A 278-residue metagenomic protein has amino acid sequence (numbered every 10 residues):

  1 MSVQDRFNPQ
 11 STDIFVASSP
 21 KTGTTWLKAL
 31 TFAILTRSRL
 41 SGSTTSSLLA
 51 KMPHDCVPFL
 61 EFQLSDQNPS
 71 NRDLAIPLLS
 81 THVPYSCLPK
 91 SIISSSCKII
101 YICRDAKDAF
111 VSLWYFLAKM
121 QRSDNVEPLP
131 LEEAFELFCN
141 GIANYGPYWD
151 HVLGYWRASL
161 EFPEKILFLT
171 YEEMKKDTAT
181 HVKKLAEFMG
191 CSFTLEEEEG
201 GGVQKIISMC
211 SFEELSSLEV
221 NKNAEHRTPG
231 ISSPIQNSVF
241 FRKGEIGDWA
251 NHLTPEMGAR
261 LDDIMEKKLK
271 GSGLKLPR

Functional and structural regions predicted by a protein language model:
M1-L169, F188-M189, R227-R278: PAPS-dependent sulfotransferase catalytic domain
K21, M174-K175, S192: Short strand->helix junction
R37, H181-L195: Non-catalytic, well-ordered alpha-helical segments in soluble enzyme domains
F168-H181, L185: C-terminal, well-structured subdomains that either form a transmembrane helix-short loop-helix hairpin in multi-pass
C191-V203, L215: Short, surface-exposed acidic
E198-K205, G273-R278: Short, flexible loop/turn segments with low-complexity composition
S208-I235: Short acidic/His-enriched helical or mixed secondary-structure segments at domain edges of catalytic enzymes and some
